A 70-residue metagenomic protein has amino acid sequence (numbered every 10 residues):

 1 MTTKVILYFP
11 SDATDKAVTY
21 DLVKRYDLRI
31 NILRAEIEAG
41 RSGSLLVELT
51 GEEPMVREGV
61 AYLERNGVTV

Functional and structural regions predicted by a protein language model:
M1-V70: Long, contiguous binding/interaction regions
